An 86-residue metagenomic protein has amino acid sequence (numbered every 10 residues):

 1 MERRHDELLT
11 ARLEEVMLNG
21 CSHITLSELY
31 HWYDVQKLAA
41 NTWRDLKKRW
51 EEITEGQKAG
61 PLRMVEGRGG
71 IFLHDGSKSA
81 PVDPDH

Functional and structural regions predicted by a protein language model:
M1, L13-E14, R44, H74 (+1 more regions): Intrinsic disorder/low-complexity signal
E2-S27, H31: Positively charged, polyanion-binding regions of nucleic-acid-associated proteins
A11, Y30-H31, V35-E66: Charge-enriched amphipathic alpha-helical scaffolds
E52-H86: Charged low-complexity interaction tracts in eukaryotic proteins
